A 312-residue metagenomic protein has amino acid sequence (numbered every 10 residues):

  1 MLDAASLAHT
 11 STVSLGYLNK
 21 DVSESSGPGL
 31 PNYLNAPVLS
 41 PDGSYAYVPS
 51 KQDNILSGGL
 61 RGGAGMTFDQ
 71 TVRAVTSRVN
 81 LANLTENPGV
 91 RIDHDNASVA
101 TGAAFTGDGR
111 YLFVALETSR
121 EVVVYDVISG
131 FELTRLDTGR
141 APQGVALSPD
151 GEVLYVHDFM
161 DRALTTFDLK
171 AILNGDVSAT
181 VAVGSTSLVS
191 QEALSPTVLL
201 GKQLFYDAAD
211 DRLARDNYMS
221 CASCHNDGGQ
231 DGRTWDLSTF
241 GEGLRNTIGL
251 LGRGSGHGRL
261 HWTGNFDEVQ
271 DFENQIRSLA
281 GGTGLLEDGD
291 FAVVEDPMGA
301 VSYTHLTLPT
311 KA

Functional and structural regions predicted by a protein language model:
M1-L306, A312: Periplasmic c-type cytochrome electron-transfer domains
